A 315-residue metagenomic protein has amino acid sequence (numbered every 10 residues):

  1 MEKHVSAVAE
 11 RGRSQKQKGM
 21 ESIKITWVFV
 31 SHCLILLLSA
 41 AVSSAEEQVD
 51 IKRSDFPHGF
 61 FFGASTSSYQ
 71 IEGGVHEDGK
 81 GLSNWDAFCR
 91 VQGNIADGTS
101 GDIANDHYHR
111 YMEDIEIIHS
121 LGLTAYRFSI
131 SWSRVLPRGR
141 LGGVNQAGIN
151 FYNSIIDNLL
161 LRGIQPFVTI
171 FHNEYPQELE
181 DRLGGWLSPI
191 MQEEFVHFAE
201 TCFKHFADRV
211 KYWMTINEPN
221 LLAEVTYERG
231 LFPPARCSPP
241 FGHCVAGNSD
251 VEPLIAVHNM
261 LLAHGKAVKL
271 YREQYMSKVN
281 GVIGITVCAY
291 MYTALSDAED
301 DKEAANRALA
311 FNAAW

Functional and structural regions predicted by a protein language model:
M1-L34: Classical eukaryotic N-terminal signal peptides for Sec-dependent ER targeting/secretion, especially the positively
E10-G12, K52, Y126: Short, intrinsically disordered low-complexity segments
H32, S39-I95, S120, R138-L141 (+1 more regions): Active-site region of glycoside hydrolase catalytic domains
A96-H109: Active-site mouth loops of central-metabolism enzymes
D106-M112, G265-K266: A Trp-anchored, charged/polar loop motif used as the substrate-binding/catalytic surface of acyl/ester-handling
R110-S131: Catalytic domains of carbohydrate-active enzymes, especially glycoside hydrolases
